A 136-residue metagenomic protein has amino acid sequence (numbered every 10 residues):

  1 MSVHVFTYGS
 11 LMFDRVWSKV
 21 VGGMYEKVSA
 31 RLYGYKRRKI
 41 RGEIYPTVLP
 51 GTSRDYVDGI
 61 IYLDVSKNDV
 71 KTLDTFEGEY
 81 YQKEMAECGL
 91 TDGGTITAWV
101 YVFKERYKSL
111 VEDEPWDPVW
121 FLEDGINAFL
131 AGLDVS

Functional and structural regions predicted by a protein language model:
M1-S136: Glycine-aromatic micro-motifs
